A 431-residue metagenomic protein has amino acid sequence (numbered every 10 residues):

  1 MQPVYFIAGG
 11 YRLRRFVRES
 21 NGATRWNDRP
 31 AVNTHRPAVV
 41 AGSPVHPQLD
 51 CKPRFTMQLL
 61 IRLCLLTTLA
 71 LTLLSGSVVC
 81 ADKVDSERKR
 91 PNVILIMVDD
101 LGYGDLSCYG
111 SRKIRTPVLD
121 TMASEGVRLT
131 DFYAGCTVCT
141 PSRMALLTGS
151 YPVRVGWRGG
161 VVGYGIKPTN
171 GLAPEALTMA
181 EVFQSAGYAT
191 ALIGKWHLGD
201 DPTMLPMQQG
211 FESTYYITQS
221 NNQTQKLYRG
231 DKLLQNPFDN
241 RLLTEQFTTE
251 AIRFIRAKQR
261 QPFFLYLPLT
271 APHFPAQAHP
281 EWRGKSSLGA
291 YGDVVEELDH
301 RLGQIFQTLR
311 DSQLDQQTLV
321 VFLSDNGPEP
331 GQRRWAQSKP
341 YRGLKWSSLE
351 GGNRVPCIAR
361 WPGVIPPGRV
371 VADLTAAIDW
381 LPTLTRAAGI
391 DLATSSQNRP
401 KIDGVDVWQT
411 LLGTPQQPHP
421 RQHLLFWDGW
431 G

Functional and structural regions predicted by a protein language model:
V4-G9, A31-V32, A38-A41, D50: Targeting/processing segments of secretory and organellar proteins
Y5-F6, Y11, F16, F55: Aromatic (phenylalanine/tyrosine) cluster motif
F16, S20, S43, S75-S77 (+1 more regions): Serine residues within intrinsically disordered or low-complexity segments
L49-L65: Bacterial N-terminal signal peptides that target proteins for export
L63-C64, L71, V78-G431: Formylglycine-dependent sulfatase
